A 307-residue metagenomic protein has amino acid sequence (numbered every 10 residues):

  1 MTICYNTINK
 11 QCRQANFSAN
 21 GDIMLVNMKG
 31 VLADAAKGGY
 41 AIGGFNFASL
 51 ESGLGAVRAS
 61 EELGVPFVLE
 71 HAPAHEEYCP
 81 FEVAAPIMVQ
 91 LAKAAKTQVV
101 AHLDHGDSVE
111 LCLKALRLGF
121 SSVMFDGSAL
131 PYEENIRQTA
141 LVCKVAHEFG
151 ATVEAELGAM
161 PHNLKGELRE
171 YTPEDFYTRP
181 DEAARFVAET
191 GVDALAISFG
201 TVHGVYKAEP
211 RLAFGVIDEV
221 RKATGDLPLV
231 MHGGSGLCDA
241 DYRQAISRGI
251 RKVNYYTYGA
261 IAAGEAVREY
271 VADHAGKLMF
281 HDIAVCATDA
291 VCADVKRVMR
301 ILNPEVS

Functional and structural regions predicted by a protein language model:
T2-I23: Short, Lys/Arg-enriched N-terminal segments with co-localized hydrophobic residues within the first ~10-30 amino acids
N20-G43: N-terminal amphipathic alpha-helix/helix-capping segment at the start of soluble metabolic enzymes
M28-D34, L50-E70, A74, E82-K96 (+3 more regions): Alpha/beta enzyme core
G43-F47, E51: N-terminal pre-domain/capping segments
F47, A101-D107, P228-D239: Glycine-rich beta-to-alpha transition loops that act as phosphate-gripper elements at the mouths of alpha/beta enzyme
H75-E77, L130-Y132, G259-G264: Short gly/pro/ser/thr-enriched loop/turn and capping motifs at secondary-structure boundaries
F199, G233-S235, T257: Active-site proximal loops enriched in glycine and acidic residues that flank catalytic Cys/His/Asp and coordinate
C238-S307: C-terminal alpha-helical cap/extension of soluble enzyme domains
